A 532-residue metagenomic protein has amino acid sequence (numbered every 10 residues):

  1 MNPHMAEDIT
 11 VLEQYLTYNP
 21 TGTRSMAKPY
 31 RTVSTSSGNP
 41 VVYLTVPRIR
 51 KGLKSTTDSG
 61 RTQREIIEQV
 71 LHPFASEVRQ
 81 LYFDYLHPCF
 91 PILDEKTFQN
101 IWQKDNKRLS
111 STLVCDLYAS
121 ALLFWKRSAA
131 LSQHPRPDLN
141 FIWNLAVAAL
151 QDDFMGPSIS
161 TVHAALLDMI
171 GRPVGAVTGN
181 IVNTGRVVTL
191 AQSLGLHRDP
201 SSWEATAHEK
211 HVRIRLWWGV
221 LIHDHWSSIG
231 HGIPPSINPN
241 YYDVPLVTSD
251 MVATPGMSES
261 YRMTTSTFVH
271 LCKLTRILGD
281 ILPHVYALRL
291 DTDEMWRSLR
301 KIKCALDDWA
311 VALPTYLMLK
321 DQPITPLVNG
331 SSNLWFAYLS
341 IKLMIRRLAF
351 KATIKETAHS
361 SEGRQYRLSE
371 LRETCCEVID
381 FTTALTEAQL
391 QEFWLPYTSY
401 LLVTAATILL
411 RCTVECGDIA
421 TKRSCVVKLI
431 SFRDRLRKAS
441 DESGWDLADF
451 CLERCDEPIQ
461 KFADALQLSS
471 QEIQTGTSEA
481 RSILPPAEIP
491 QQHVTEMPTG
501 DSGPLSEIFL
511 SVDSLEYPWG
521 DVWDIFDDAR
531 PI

Functional and structural regions predicted by a protein language model:
M1-Y85, V244, T357, S431 (+2 more regions): Intrinsic, low-complexity transcriptional activation domains
H4-P29, G156, D243, D280-H284 (+1 more regions): Fungal C-terminal regulatory tails
R64-S76, T97-C115, R136-I237, M257-D308 (+5 more regions): Extended, leucine-rich alpha-helical cores of fungal transcription factors
C89-P91, A310-M318: Short secondary-structure junctions
C89-Q99: Eukaryotic beta-rich interaction modules
F90-I92, K126-S128, P283-H284: Short, solvent-exposed loop/turn elements at domain surfaces
A119-Q133, F350: A short secondary-structure junction motif
P234-S258: Short, flexible helix-coil linker/hinge segments at the edges of structured domains or between repeats
